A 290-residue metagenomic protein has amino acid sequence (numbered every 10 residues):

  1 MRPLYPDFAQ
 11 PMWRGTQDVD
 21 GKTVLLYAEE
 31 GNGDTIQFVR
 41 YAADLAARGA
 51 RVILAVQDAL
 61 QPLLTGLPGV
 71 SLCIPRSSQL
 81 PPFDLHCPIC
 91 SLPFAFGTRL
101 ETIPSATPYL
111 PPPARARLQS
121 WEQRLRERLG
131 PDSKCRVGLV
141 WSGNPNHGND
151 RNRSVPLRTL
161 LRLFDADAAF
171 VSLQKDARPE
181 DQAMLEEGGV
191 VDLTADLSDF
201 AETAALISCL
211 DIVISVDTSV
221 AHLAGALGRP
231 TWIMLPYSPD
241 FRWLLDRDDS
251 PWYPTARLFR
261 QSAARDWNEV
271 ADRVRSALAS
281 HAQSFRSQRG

Functional and structural regions predicted by a protein language model:
M1-I212, D217-G290: Alpha-helical solenoid repeat scaffolds of the TPR/TPR-like class and their adjacent stem/linker regions that mediate
